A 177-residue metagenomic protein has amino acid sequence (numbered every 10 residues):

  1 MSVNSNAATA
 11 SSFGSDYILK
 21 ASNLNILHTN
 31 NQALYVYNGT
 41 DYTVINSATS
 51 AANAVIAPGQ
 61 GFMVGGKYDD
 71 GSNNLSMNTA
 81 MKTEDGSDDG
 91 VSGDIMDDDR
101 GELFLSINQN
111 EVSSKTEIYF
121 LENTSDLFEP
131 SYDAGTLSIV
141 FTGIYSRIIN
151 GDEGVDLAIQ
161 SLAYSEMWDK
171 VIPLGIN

Functional and structural regions predicted by a protein language model:
M1-N177: Compositionally biased Ser/Thr/Gly- and acidic/asparagine-rich, proline-interspersed low-complexity stretches
